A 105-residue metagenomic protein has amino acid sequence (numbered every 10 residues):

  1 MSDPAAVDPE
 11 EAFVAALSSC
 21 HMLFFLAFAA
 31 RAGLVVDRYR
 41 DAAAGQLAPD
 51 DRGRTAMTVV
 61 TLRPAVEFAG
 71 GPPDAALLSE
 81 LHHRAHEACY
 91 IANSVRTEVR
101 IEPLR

Functional and structural regions predicted by a protein language model:
M1-A15, M22-R105: Extended beta-strand/beta-hairpin segments
